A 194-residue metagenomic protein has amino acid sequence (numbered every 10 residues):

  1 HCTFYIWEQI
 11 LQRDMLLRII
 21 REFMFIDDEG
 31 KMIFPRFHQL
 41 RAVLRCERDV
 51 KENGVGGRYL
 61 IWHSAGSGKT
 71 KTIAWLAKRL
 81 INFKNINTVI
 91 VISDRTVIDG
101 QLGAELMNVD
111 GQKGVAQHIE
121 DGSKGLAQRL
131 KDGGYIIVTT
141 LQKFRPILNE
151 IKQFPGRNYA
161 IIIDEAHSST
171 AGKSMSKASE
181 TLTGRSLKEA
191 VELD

Functional and structural regions predicted by a protein language model:
H1-T88, V97, Q101-K113, Y135-I136 (+2 more regions): ATP-dependent helicase/translocase motor core
L76, G122-L126, L148-E150, S174: Short beta-alpha junctions and helix-cap segments that line functional grooves
S93-G100, L130: AAA+/P-loop NTPase substrate/partner-engagement loops
T96, Q117-G125, L141-P146: Conserved helicase motor
G114, I119, T170: Divalent cation-coordinating acidic motifs and surrounding scaffolds that mediate Ca2+/Mg2+/Mn2+/Zn2+-dependent binding
G122-I137, Q153: Conserved motor-coupling elements within RecA-like helicase/translocase cores
R145-I151, P155-D194: Signature of the SF2 helicase/ATPase Hel1-core->accessory helical subdomain module
